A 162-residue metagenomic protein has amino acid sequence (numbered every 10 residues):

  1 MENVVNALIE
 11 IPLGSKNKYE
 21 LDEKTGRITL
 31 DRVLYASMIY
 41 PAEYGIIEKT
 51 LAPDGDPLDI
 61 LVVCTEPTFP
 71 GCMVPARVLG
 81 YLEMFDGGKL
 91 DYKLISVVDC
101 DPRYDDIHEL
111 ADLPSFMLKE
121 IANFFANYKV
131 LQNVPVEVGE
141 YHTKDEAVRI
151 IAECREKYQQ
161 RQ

Functional and structural regions predicted by a protein language model:
M1-Q162: Hydrophobic N-terminal alpha-helices or hydrophobic patches in metabolic proteins across all domains of life
